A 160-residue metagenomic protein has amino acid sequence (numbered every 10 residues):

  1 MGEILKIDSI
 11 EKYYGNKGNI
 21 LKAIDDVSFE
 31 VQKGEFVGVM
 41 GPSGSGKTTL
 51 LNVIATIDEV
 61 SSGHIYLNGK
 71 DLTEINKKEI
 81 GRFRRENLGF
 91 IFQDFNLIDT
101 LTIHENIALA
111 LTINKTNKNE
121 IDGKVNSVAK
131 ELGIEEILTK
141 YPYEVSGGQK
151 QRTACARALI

Functional and structural regions predicted by a protein language model:
G2-I160: ABC family nucleotide-binding domain
